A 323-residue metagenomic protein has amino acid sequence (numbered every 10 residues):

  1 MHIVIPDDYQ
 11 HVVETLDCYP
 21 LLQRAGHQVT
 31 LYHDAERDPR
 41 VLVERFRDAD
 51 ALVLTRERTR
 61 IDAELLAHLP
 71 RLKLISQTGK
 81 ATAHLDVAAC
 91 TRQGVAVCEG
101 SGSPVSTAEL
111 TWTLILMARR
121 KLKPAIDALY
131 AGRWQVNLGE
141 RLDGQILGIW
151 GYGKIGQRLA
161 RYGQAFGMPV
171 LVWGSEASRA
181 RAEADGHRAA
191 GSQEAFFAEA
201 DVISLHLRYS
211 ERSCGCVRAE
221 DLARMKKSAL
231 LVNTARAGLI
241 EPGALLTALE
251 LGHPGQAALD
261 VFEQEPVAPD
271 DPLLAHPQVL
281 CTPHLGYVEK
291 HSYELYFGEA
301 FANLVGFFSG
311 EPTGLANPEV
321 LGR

Functional and structural regions predicted by a protein language model:
M1-D50, R56, R323: N-terminal glycine-/charge-rich "phosphate-binding" loop or analogous flexible N-terminal tail
E44-R47, R60-A63, A177-P272: Rossmann-like adenosine-cofactor binding region
A49-I126, Y130, E140: Phosphate/diphosphate ligand-binding glycine-rich loop within oxidoreductases
T55-R56, G79, L205-L207, T234-A235 (+1 more regions): Glycine-rich, N-terminal phosphate-binding loop of Rossmann-like dinucleotide-binding domains
V97, C214, S228-R323: Rossmann-like dinucleotide-binding domain for NAD(H)/NADP(H)
A108-D127, Q145, R161-M168, G298-E311: Oxidoreductase and adenylate-handling cofactor-binding alpha/beta cores
A125-R158, G167, G186-H187: Glycine-rich NAD(P)-binding loop of Rossmann-like domains
A165-E183: NAD(P)-binding Rossmann-fold cofactor-contacting core
